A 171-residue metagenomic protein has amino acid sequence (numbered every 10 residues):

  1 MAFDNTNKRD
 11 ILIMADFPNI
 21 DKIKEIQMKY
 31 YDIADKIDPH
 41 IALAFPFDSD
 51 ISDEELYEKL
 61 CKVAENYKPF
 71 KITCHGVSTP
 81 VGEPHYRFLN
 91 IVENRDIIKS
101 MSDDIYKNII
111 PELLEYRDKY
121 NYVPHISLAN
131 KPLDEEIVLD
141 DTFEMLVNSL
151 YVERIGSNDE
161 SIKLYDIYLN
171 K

Functional and structural regions predicted by a protein language model:
M1-I72, T79, V92-L146, K163-K171: Basic, often amphipathic N-terminal segments
S78-V81, R154-G156: Short, low-complexity Ser/Thr-rich regulatory SLiMs
P80-L89: Short, basic/glycine-rich phosphate-binding loops at helix/coil junctions that contact nucleotide phosphates
A129-K131, R154-S157: Classical nucleotidyltransferase
E160: Glycine-rich phosphate-binding loop of ATP-grasp-fold ATP-dependent ligases
